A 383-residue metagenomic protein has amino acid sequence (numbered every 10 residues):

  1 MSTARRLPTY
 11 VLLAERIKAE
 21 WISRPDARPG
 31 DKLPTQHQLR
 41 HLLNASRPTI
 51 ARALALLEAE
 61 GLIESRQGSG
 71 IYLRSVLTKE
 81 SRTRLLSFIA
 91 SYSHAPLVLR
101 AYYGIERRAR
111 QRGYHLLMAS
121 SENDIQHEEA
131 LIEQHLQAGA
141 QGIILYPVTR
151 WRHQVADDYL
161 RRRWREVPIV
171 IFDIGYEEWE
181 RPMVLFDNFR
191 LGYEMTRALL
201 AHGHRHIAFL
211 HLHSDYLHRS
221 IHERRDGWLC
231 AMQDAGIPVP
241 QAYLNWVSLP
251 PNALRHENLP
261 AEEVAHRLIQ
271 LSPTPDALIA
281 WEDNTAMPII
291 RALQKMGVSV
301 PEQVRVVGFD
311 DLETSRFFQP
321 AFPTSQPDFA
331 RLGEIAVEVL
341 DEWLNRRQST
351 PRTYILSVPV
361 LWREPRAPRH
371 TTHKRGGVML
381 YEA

Functional and structural regions predicted by a protein language model:
R5, T9, E15-R16, I22-S23 (+5 more regions): Alpha-helical recognition/docking segments in bacterial nutrient-uptake and carbohydrate-utilization systems
I17, P182-L210, D226, C230 (+3 more regions): Hydrophobic alpha-helical segments within soluble ligand-binding/sensing domains
R28-S65: N-terminal helix-turn-helix
K32-L33, S65-T78: Short, Lys/Arg-rich nucleic-acid/phosphate-binding segment
P96-Q111, E194, R219-V239, P288 (+1 more regions): Short, solvent-exposed amphipathic alpha-helices that sit in or adjacent to ligand/effector-binding or catalytic
R110-S120, L229-N258: Short beta-strand elements in bilobed, periplasmic/extracellular small-molecule ligand-binding domains
M195-I237, R352-P365: An alpha-beta-alpha
E262-A383: Flexible loop/turn connectors
